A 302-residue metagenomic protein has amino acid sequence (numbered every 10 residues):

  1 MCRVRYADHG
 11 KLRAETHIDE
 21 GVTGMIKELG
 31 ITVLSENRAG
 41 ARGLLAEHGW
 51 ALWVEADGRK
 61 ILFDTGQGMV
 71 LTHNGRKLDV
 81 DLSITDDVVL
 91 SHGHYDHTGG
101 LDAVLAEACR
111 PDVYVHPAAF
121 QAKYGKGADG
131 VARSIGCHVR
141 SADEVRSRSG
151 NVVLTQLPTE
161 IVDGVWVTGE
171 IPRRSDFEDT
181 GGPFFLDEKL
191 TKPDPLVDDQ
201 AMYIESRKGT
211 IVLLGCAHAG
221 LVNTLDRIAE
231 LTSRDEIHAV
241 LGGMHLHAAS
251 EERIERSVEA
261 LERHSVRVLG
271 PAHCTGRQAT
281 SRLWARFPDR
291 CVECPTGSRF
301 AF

Functional and structural regions predicted by a protein language model:
Y6-G24: Short, Lys/Arg-enriched N-terminal segments with co-localized hydrophobic residues within the first ~10-30 amino acids
L29-L78, P195, D199-L214: Conserved beta-strand hairpin/beta-sheet module of binuclear metal-dependent hydrolase folds, prominently
R38-A41, V70, F120-A122, R173-F177 (+1 more regions): Short, acidic Gly/Pro/Ser/Thr-rich loop/turn segments
V54, G75, H92, G164 (+2 more regions): Divalent metal-coordination and catalytic microenvironments
V70-Q121, E230-A239: Active-site metal-binding motif and surrounding structural segment of the metallo-beta-lactamase
H94-H97, D112, L190, D194-V212 (+1 more regions): Cap/insert and terminal regions of metallo-dependent hydrolase folds
F120-Q200, R263, V292-F302: Metallo-beta-lactamase
